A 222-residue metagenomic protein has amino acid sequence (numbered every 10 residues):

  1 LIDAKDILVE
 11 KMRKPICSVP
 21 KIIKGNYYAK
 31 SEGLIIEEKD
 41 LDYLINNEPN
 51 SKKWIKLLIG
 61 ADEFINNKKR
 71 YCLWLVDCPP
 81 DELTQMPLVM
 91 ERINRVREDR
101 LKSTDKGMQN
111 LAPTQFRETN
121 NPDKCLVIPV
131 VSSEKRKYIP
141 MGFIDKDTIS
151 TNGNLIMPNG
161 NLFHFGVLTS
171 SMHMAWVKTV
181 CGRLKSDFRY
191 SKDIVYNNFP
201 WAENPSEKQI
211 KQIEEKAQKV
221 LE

Functional and structural regions predicted by a protein language model:
L1-E215, K219: Polybasic, glycine- and aromatic-enriched phosphate-binding surface used to engage nucleic acids
